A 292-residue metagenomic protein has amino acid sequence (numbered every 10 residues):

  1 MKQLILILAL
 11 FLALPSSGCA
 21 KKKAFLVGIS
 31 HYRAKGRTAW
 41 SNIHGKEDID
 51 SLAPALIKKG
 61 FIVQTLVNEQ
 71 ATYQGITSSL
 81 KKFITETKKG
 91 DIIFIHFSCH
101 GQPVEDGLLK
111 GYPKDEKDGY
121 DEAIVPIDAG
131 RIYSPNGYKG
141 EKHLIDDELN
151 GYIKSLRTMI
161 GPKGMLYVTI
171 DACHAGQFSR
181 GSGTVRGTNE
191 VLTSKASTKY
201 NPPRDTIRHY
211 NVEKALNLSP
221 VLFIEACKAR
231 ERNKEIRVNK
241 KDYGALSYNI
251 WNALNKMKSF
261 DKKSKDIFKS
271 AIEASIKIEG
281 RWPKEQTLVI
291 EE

Functional and structural regions predicted by a protein language model:
L4-L14: Sec-dependent N-terminal signal peptides
C19-E292: Cysteine endopeptidase catalytic domains of the caspase/legumain-like
